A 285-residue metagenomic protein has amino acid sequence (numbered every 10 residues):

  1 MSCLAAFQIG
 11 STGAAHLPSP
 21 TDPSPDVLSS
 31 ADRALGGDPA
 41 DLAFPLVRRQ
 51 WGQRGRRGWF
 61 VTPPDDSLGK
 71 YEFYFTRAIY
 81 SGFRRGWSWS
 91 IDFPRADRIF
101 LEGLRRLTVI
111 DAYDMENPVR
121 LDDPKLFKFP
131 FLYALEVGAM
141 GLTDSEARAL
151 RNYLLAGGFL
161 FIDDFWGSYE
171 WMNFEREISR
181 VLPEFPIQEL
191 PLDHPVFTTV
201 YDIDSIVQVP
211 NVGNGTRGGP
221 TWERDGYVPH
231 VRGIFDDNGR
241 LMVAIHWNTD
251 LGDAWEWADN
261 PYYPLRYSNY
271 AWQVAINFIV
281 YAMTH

Functional and structural regions predicted by a protein language model:
M1-Q8: Bacterial N-terminal signal peptides
H16-D22, D26-F131, L135-G138, D250-D253 (+1 more regions): Aromatic-Pro/Gly-enriched surface loop or interdomain linker that acts as a lid/target-recognition segment
G55, G86, E170-G252, E256 (+2 more regions): An acidic, glycine-rich "communication" segment
Y71-F73, F127-L132, A156-L160, F185 (+1 more regions): Loop/turn elements at helix/coil->beta-strand transitions in domains of secreted/extracellular proteins
F75, F131-W171: Short alpha-beta junction capping motif
A78-S81, A134-V137, D163-W166, L190-D193 (+1 more regions): Active-site-proximal beta-strand/loop segments in catalytic clefts of secreted hydrolases
D97-L101, A147, R151, W171-E175 (+2 more regions): Extracytoplasmic/secreted envelope proteins and their assembly/folding machinery, especially bacterial periplasmic
I110-R120, I162-F165, F185-D193: Surface-exposed patches in mature extracellular/periplasmic domains of secreted proteins
